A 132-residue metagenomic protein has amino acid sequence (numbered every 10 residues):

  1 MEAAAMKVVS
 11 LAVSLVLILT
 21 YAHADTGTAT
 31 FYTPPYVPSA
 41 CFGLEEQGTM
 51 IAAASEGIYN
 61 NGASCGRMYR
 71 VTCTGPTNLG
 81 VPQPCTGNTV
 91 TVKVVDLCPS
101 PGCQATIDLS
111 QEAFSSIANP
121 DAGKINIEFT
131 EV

Functional and structural regions predicted by a protein language model:
E2-V132: Secreted/periplasmic proteins
